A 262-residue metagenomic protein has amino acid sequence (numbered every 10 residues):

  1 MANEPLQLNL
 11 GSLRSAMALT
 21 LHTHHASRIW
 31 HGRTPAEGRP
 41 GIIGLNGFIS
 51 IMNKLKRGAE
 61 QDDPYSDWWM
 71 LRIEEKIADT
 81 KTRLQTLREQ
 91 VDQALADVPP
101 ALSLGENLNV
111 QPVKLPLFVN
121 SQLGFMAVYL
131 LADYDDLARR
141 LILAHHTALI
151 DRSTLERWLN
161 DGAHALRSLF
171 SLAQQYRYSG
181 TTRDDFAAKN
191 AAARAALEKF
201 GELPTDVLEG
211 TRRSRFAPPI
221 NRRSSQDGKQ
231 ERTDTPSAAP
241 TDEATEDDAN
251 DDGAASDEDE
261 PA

Functional and structural regions predicted by a protein language model:
M1-L130, D136, L143, A165-A262: Polar/charged low-complexity regulatory segments
R140-L141, W158: Short, hydrophobic/aromatic alpha-helical segments in well-folded domains
L149-I150: Conserved hydrophobic residue
S153-T154: Short, solvent-exposed positions on alpha-helices
